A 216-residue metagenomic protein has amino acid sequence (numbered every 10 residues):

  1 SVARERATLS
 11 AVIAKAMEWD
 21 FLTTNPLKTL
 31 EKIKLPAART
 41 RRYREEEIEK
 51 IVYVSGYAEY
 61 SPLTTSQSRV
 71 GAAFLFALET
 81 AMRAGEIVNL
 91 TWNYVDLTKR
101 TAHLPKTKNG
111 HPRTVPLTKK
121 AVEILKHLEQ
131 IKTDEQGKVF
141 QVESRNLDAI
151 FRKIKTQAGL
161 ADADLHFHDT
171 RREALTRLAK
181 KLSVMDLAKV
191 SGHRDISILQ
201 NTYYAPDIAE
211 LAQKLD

Functional and structural regions predicted by a protein language model:
V2-E5, E18, L22-A84, V88 (+1 more regions): Basic, Lys/Arg- and aromatic-enriched nucleic-acid-binding interface segment
A3, S10, V88, T176 (+2 more regions): Key DNA-contacting residues within the recognition helix of helix-turn-helix
S10-I13, M17, D207: C-terminal flanking helix
K32, Y53, N89, L97 (+1 more regions): Phosphate-coordinating loops and pocket residues in cytosolic domains that bind phosphorylated ligands
R42, K106-G110, K120-V122, R145-N146 (+2 more regions): Catalytic-site neighborhood detector that most strongly recognizes the C-terminal catalytic loop/helix of tyrosine
S55-Q67, T80, V115, E123 (+2 more regions): Short, basic (Lys/Arg/His-rich) helix/loop patches that form interaction surfaces in the mid-to-C-terminal regions
R83, T91-N93, R194: Short coil/turn motifs that cap or connect alpha-helices
T101, P112-P116: Well-ordered beta-strand positions in beta-sheet-rich domains
